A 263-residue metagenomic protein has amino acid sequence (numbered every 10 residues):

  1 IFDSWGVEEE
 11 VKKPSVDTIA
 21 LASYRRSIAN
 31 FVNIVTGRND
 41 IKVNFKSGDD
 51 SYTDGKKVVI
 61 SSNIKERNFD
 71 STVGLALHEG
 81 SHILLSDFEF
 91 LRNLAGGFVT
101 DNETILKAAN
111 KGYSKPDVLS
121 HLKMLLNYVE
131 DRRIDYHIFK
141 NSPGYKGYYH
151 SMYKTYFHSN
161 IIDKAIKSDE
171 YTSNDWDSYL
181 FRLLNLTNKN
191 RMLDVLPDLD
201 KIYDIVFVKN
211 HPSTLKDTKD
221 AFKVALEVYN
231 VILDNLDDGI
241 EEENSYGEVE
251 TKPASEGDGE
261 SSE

Functional and structural regions predicted by a protein language model:
I1-S168, L184-R191: Basic/hydrophobic alpha-helical interface regions
A165-D177: Modules that initiate DNA replication and primer synthesis
Y179-E263: Negatively charged
